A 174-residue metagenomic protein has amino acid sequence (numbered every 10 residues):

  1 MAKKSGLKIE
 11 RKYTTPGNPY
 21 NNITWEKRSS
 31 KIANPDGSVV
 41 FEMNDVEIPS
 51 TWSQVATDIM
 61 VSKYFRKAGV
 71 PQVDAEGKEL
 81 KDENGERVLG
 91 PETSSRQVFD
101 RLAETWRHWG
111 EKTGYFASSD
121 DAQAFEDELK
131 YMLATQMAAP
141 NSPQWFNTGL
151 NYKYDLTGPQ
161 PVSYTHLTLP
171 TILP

Functional and structural regions predicted by a protein language model:
M1-L167: Extended catalytic cores of very large enzyme megasubunits
H166-P174: Single conserved hydrophobic/aromatic residue that forms the stacking wall/gate of nucleotide- or nucleobase-binding
